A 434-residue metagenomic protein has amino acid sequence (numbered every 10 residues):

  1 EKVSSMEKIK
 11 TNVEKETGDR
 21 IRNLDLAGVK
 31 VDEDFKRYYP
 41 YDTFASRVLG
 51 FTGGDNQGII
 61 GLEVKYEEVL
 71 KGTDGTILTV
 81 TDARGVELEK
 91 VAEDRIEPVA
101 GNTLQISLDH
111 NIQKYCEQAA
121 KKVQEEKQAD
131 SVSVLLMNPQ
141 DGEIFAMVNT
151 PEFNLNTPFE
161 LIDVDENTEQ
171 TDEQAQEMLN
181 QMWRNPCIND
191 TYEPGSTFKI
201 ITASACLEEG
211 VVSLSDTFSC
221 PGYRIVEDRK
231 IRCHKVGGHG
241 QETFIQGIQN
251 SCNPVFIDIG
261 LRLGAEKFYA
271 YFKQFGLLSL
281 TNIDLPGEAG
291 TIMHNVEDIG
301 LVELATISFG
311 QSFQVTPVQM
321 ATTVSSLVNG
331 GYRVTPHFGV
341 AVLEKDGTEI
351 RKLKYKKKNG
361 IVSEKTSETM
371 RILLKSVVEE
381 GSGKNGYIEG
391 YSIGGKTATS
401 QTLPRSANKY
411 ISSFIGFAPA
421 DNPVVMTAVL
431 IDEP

Functional and structural regions predicted by a protein language model:
E1-G101, A428-V429: Small/polar-residue-rich segments within soluble enzyme cores
V3-M6, E89-V132: Conserved, well-ordered alpha-helix/loop/beta-strand core segments that scaffold catalytic motifs
D25, I112, A119-D141, A146-N149 (+1 more regions): Flexible, solvent-exposed loop/hinge segments and secondary-structure transition points
K30, T103, S131-S133, T217 (+1 more regions): Residues at or immediately flanking beta-strands
D42-F44, Q128-D130, Y387: Short, basic and Ser/Thr-rich N-terminal targeting/leader segments
N56-R84, S131-N156, F268: Carboxylate/His-rich catalytic cores and anion/metal-binding grooves
E67, K71-D74, G85-V86, A92-E93 (+6 more regions): Amphipathic, well-packed alpha-helical segments that form the structural scaffold of globular domains
D82-V91, Q140-T197, I201-P434: Beta-lactam-recognizing serine transpeptidase/beta-lactamase-like catalytic domain environment
